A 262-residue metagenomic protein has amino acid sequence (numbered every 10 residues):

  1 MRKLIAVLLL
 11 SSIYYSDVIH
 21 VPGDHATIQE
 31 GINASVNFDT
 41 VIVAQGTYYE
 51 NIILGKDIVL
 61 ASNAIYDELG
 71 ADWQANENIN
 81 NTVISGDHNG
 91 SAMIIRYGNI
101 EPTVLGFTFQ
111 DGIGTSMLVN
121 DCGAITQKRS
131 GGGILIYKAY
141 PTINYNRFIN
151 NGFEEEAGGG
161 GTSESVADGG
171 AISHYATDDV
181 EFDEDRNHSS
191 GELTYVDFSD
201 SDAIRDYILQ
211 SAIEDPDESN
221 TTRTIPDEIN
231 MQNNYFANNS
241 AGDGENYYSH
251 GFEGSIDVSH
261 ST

Functional and structural regions predicted by a protein language model:
K3-Y14: Sec-dependent N-terminal signal peptides
D17-Y49, A92: Acidic Gly/Asp/Thr-rich repetitive segments characteristic of extracellular carbohydrate-active and adhesion proteins
H20, V83, G133: Conserved beta-strand positions that form and line the central face of beta-propeller blades
G23, I58-D121: Right-handed parallel beta-helix/beta-spiral solenoid domain characteristic of secreted/periplasmic
N37, D67-L69, S91-T108, S130-R147 (+4 more regions): Surface-exposed loop/turn motifs in large extracellular/passenger domains
D39-E68: N-terminal, post-signal-peptide region of Sec/Tat-exported proteins
Y48-L54, G70-D72, D87-A92, I113-N120 (+3 more regions): Short glycine/acidic-rich loop motifs that flank beta-strands on beta-rich extracellular proteins
